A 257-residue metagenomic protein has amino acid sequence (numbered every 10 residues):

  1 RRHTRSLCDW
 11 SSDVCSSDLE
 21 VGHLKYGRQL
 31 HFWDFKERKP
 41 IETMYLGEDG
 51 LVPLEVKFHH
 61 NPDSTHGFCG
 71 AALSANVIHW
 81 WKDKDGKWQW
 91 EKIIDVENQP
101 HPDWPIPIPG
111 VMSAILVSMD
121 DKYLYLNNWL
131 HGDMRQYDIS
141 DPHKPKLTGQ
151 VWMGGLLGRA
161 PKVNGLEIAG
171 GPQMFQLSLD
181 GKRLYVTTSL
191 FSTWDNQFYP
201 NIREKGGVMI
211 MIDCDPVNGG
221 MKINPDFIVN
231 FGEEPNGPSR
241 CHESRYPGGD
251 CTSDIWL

Functional and structural regions predicted by a protein language model:
R2-C15, S113: Single conserved hydrophobic/aromatic residue that forms the stacking wall/gate of nucleotide- or nucleobase-binding
S11-Y26, G70, V77-W80, T187-G206: Short, conserved, GDST-rich strand-edge loop motifs in beta-rich repeat architectures
Y26, V52-L54, V111, G171 (+2 more regions): Beta-rich catalytic cores
F32-K39, H79-I93, Q136-T148, Y199-N201 (+1 more regions): Short loop/turn segments immediately following beta-strands, especially the blade-tip and inter-blade linker loops
P40-L51, W88-I108, T148-E167, N224-L257: Surface-exposed loop and turn segments in beta-propeller and other repeat-based domains that flank or scaffold
K57-H59, L116, Q176: Conserved beta-strand position repeated across blades of beta-propeller domains
D63-T65, D120-K122, D180-K182: Short coil/turn segments that connect the beta-strands within blades of beta-propeller domains
